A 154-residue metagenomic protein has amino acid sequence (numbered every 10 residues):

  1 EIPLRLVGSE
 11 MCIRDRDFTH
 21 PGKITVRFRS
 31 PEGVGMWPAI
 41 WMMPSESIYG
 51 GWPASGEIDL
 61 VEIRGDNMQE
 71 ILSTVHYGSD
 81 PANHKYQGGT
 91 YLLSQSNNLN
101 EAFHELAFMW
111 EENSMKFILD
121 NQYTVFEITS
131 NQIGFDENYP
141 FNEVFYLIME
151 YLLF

Functional and structural regions predicted by a protein language model:
E1-G8, I13: Single conserved hydrophobic/aromatic residue that forms the stacking wall/gate of nucleotide- or nucleobase-binding
S9-E10, G51-E101: Glycine-aromatic-enriched beta-strand/loop faces of beta-sandwich-type recognition domains, especially lectin-like
R14-G22, L93-E101, M109, P140: Extracellular/lumenal carbohydrate-interaction signature centered on repeated Trp-anchored short motifs
R16-G33, G56-I58: A carbohydrate-recognition surface predominantly in extracellular/luminal proteins
I24-V26, A102-W110, M115-F117: Short tryptophan-centered beta-strand motifs in secreted/extracellular beta-sheet-rich domains of glycan-recognition
R27-G33, M43-S45, I63: Solvent-exposed strand-to-loop "edge" motifs in beta-rich extracellular domains
W37-I48, D59-L60: Aromatic-rich beta-strand patches that line glycan-recognition/binding surfaces of extracellular proteins
G50-W52, N98-L99, S114-F154: Aromatic sugar-binding interfaces of carbohydrate-active proteins
